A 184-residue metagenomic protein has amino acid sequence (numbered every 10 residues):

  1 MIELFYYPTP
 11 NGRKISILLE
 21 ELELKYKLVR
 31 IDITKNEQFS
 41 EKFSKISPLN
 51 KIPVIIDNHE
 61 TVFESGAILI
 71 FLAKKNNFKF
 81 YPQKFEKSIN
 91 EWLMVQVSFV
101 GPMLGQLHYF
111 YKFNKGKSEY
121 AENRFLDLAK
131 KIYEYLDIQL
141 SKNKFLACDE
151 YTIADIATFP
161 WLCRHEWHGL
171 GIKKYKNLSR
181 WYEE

Functional and structural regions predicted by a protein language model:
M1-K130, D137, K144, E150: GST-like domain detector, emphasizing the conserved glutathione-binding G-site in the N-terminal thioredoxin-like
F99, L104-H108, L146-K174, S179 (+1 more regions): GST superfamily/GST-like fold recognition
L126-Y133, D155, W167: Short, highly charged low-complexity linear segments
E134-D137, E183: Surface-exposed alpha-helical segments enriched in charged/polar residues
